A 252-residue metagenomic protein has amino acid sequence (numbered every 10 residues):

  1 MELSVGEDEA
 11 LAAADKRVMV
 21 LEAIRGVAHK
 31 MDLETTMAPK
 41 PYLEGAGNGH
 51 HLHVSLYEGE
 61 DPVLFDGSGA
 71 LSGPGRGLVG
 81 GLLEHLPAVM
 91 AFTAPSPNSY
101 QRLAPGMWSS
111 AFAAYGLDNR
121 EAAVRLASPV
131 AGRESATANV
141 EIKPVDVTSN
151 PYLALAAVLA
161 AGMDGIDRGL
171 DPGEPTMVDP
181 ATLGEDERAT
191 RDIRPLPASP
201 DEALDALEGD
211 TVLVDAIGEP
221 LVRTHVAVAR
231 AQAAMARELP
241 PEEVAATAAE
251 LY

Functional and structural regions predicted by a protein language model:
M1-S4, A38-E60: Histidine-centered divalent-metal-coordination microenvironment in nucleic-acid enzymes
M1-V18: Active-site acidic/histidine clusters and adjacent loop/turn architecture that either coordinate catalytic ions
G6, N48-H50, V178-D179, V228: Short secondary-structure transition/capping segments
M19, A23-G26, L33-T35, Y57-Y252: Catalytic-core signal marking the mid-to-C-terminal active-site face
